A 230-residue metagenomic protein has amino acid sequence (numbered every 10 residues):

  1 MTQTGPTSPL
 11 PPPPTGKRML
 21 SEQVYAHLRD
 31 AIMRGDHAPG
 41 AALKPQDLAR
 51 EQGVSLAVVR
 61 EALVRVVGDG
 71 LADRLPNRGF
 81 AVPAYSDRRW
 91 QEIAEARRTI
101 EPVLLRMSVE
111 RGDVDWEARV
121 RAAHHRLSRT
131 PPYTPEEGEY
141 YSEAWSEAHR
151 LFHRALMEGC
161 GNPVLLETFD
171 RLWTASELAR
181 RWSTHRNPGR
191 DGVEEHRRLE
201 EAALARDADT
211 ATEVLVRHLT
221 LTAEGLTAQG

Functional and structural regions predicted by a protein language model:
M1-E110, T227-G230: Short linear motifs at protein or domain termini
T2, G16, S128, T174 (+1 more regions): C-terminal all-alpha effector/ligand-binding and dimerization domain of prokaryotic HTH-type transcriptional repressors
P9-P11, P132-S142: Short helix-coil transition/hinge motifs at the ends and kinks of transmembrane helices, capturing the brief
P45, G161-P163, R206-D207: Short loop-to-helix capping motifs
I93, V120, W145, H149 (+4 more regions): Hydrophobic packing residues in well-ordered alpha-helices of helical domains and bundles
A96-G112, R150-R186, G225: Hydrophobic, amphipathic alpha-helical faces that serve as interaction scaffolds
I100, A123-R126, T130, Y141-A144 (+5 more regions): Amphipathic coiled-coil alpha-helices
I100-P132: Amphipathic alpha-helical dimerization/coiled-coil segments that flank or bridge DNA-binding/regulatory modules
